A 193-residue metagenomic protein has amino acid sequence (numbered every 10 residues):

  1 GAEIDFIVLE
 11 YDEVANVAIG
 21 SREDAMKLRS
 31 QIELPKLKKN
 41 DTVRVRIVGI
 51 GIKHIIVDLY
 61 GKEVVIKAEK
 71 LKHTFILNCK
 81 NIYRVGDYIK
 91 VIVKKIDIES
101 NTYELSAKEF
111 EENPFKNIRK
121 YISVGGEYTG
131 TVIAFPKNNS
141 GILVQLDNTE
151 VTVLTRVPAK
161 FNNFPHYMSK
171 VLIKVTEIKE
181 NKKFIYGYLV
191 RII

Functional and structural regions predicted by a protein language model:
G1-I193: Single-stranded RNA-binding regions, centering on S1/OB-family and related RNA-binding modules
